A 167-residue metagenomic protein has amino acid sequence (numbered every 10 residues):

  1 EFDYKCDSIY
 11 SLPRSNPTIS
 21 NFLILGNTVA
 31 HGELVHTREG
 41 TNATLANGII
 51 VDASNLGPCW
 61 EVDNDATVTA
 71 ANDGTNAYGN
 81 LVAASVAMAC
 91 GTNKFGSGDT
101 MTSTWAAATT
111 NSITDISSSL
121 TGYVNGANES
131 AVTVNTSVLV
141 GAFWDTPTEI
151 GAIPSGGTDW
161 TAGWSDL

Functional and structural regions predicted by a protein language model:
E1-L167: Extracellular beta-rich repeat passengers
